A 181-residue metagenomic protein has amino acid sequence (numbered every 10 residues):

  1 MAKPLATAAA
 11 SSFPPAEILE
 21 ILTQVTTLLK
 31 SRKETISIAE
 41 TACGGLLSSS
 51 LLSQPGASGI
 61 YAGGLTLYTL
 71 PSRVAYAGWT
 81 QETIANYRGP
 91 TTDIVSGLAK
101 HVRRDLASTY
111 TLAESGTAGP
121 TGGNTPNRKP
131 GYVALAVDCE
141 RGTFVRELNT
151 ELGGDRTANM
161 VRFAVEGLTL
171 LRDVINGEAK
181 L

Functional and structural regions predicted by a protein language model:
A2-L181: Short alpha-helical segments enriched in small residues
